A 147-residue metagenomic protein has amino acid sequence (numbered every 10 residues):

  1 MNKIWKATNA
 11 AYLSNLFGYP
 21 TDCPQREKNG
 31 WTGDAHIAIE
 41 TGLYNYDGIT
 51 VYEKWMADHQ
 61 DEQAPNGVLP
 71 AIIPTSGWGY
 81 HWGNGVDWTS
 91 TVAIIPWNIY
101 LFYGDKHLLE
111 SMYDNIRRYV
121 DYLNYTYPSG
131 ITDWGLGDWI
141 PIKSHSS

Functional and structural regions predicted by a protein language model:
M1-T32, L101, K106-L108, V120-Y122: Acidic/polar, glycine-enriched structural segments that form the non-catalytic walls/loops of the carbohydrate-binding
K3, A7, K54, D87 (+1 more regions): Generic alpha-helical secondary structure signal
W5, N9-Y19, I49-P70, M112-T132: Long, well-ordered core segments of solenoidal/helical folds
K6, Q25-R26, H36, P74 (+1 more regions): Short capping/connector residues at structural and topological boundaries
S14-P24, N66-V92, L101, N124-S147: The feature captures the catalytic groove of carbohydrate-active enzymes
K28, T41-Y46, W82, V86: Hydrophobic alpha-helical scaffolding
G33-E62, A93-K106: Alpha-helical support elements that line or immediately flank enzyme active sites and cofactor-binding pockets
I37, W82, W88-I99, L108 (+2 more regions): Extended, hydrophobic alpha-helical segments in both membrane/secreted and soluble proteins
